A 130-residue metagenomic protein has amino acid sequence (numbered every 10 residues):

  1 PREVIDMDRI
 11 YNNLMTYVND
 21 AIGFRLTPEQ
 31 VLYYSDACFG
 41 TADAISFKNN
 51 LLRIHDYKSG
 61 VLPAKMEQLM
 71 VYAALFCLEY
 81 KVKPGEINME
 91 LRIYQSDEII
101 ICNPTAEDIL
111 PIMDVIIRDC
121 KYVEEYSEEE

Functional and structural regions predicted by a protein language model:
P1-R53, G60-E67, E79-N88, I99-I116 (+1 more regions): Catalytic cores of nuclease domains that cleave nucleic-acid phosphodiester backbones
D56-S59, I93: Residue-level recognition of conserved beta-strand positions in structured domain cores
E67-L75: Short amphipathic alpha-helical face segments that pack within enzyme cores and frequently flank/anchor catalytic
L75-F76, I93: Short, surface-exposed, charged/polar-biased interaction segments
E130: Cysteine-cluster motifs in flexible loop/terminal segments that predominantly coordinate metals
